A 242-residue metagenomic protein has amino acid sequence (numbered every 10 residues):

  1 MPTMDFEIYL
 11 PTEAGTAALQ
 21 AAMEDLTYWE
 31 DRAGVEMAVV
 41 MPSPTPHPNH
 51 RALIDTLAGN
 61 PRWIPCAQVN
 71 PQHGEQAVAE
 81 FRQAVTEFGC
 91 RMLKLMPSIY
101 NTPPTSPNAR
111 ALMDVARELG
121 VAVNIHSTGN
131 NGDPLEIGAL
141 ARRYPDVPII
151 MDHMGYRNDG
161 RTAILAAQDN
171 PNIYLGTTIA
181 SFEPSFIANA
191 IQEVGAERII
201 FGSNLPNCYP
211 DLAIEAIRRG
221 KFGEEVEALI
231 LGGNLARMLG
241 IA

Functional and structural regions predicted by a protein language model:
M1-L10, A17-M37, A196-R198, D211-A242: Mid-to-C-terminal alpha-helical segments outside catalytic/metal-binding sites
E7, E30, L53, A84 (+8 more regions): Conserved, mostly hydrophobic/aromatic
I8-L10, M41-S43, A67-P71, K94-P97 (+4 more regions): A cross-domain feature marking catalytic cores of carbohydrate-active enzymes and several ubiquitous metabolic/repair
A14-A21, M41-N49, N70-A77, Y100-T105 (+3 more regions): Acidic-and-aromatic substrate-binding clefts and catalytic sites of carbohydrate-active enzymes
A18-M41, N49-L57, R82-T86: Alpha-helical scaffold segments that flank or form the walls of functional sites
D25, A52-D55, Q83, A111 (+5 more regions): Alpha-helical elements of Rossmann-like donor-binding domains used by nucleotide-donor carbohydrate transfer enzymes
H47-V123, T128, D169: Active-site gating/metal-coordination segments in enzymes
R91, T105-I200: Catalytic pocket-lining loop regions of alpha/beta-barrel enzymes, especially the amidohydrolase/enolase/GH5 lineages
